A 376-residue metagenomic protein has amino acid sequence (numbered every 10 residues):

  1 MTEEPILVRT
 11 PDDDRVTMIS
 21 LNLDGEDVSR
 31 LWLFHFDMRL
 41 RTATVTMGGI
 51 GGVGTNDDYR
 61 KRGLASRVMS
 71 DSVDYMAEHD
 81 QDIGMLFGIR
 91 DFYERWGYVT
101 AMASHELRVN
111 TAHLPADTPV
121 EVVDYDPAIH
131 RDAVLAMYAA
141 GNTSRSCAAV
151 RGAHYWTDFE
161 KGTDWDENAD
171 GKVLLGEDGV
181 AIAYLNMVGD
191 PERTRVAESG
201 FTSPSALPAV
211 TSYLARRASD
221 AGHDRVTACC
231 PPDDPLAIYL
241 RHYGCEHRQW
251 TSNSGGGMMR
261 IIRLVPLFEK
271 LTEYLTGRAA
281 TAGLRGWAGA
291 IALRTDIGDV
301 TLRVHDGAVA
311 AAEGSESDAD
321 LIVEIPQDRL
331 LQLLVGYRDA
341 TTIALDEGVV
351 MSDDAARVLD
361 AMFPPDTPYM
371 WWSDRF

Functional and structural regions predicted by a protein language model:
E3-V8, V109-A128: Conserved N-terminal entry element of GNAT/NAT acetyltransferase domains
R9-D12, L23, E121-F376: Intrinsically disordered, low-complexity, positively biased terminal segments
S20, E26-F36, M47-G49, G54 (+2 more regions): Conserved beta-strand in the GNAT
M38-T44, V109, P191-E198: A short, polar/charged loop-to-alpha-helix boundary motif
Y59, M76, L214, A218: Hydrophobic pocket-lining residues that define ligand/cofactor binding sites across diverse proteins
Y59-D71, Q81, S205-Y213: Conserved acetyl-CoA pyrophosphate-binding loop and the N-cap/start of the following alpha-helix in GNAT-like
M69, V73-G88, S219-P232: Conserved GNAT acetyl-CoA-binding A-motif
E78-D82, F87-E106, P232-S252: Conserved active-site alpha-helix within GNAT-family acetyltransferase domains
